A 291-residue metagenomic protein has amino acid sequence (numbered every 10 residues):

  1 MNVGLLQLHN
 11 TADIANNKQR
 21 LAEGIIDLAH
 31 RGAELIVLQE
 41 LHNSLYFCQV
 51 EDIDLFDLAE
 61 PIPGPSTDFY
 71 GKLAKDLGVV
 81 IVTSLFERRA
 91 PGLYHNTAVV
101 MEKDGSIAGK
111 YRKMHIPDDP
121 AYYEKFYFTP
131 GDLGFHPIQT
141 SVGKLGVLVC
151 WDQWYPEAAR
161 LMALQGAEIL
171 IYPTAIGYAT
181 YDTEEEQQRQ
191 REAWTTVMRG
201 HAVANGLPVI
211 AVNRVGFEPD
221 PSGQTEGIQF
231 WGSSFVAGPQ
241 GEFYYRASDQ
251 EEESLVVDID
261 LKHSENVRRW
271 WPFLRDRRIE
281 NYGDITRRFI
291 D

Functional and structural regions predicted by a protein language model:
M1-A12, T97, K110, P137 (+2 more regions): Active-site-proximal beta-strand elements of phosphoester/diester hydrolases
I14, E23-K103, A108-K110, I176-L207: Cys-nucleophile CN-hydrolase/nitrilase-fold catalytic domain and related Cys-dependent amidase chemistry that acts on
E51, V99, K110-P117, F235 (+1 more regions): Short beta->alpha transition motifs characteristic of CBS
A59-V82, K144, C150-S254: CN hydrolase (nitrilase-like) catalytic-core segments centered on the catalytic cysteine and neighboring Lys/Glu
T83-L85, T97-V100, H136, S234-V236 (+1 more regions): Short beta-strand scaffold segments in enzyme catalytic cores
K113-Y127, E251-R268: A short, polar/charged loop-to-alpha-helix boundary motif
A121-H136, Q153-Y155: Active-site glycine-rich loop that binds ribose-phosphate moieties when present
F135-Q165, T174, S264-D291: Cysteine/selenocysteine-centered motifs that mediate thiol-based redox chemistry or coordinate metal-sulfur cofactors
